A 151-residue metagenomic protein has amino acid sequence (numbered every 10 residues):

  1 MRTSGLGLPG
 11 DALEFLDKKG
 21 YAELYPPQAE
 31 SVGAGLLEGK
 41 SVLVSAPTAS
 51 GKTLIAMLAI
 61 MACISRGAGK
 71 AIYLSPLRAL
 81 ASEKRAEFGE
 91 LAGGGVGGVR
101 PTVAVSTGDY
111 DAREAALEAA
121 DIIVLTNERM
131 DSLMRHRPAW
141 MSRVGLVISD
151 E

Functional and structural regions predicted by a protein language model:
M1-E14: Conserved ASCE P-loop NTPase core motifs with emphasis on AAA+ ATPases
L13-E151: Conserved P-loop/Walker A NTP-binding site and adjacent catalytic elements of P-loop NTPases
